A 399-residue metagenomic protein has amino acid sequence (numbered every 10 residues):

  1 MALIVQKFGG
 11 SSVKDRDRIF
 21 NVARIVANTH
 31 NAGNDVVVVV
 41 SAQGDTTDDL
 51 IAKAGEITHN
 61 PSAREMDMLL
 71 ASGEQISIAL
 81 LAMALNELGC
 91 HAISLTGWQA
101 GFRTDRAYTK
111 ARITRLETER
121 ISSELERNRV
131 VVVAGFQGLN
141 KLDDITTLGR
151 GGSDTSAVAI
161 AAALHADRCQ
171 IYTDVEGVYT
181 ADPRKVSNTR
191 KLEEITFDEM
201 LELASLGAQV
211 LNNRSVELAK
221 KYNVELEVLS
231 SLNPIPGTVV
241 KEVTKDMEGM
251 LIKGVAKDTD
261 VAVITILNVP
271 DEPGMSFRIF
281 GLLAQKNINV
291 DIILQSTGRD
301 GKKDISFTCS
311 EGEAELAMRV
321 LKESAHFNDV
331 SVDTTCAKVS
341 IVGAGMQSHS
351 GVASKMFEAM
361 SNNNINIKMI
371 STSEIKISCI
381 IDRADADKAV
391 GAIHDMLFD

Functional and structural regions predicted by a protein language model:
M1-V216, T308, I381-D382: Nucleotide/pyrophosphate-binding catalytic subdomain
N34, C90, V224, I288 (+1 more regions): Short phosphate-binding/catalytic loops that engage adenosine nucleotides
S41, S231, Q295: Conserved H-loop
R168-Y172, L226-V228, D291: Short hydrophobic alpha-helical runs that function as membrane-insertion/retention elements
A219: Acidic-aromatic/histidine active-site loop/patch
V224-I235, T259: Active-site C-terminal subdomain of aminotransferase-like
P236-D399: A conserved regulatory-domain signal marking ACT and ACT-like small-molecule sensing domains and adjacent regulatory
